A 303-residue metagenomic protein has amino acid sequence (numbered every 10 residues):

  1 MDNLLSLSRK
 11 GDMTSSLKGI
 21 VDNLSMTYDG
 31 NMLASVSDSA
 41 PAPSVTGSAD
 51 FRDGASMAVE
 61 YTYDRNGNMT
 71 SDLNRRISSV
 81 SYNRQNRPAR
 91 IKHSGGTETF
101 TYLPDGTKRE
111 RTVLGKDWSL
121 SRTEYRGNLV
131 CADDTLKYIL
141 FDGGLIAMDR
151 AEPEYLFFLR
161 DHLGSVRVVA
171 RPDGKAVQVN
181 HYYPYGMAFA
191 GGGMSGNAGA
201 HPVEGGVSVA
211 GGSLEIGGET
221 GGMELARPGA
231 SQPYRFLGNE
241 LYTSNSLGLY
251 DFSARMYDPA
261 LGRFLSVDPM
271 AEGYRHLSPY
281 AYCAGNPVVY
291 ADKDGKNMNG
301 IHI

Functional and structural regions predicted by a protein language model:
N3-N31, V80-G248: Short secondary-structure transition motifs
S16-D50, S56, E60: Feature marks flexible
G47-S81: Extracellular repeat-rich scaffold modules on cell surfaces
R65, R84, H162, D258-A260: A cytosolic small-molecule/anion-sensing beta-strand core signal
R87, K108, S253-R255, R263: Short, cationic motifs built from Arg/Lys/His that form the positively charged side of catalytic pockets
V168-V169, Y185-N197, S213-L214, T243 (+3 more regions): Short, low-complexity export/processing leader segments characterized by acidic and small residues
